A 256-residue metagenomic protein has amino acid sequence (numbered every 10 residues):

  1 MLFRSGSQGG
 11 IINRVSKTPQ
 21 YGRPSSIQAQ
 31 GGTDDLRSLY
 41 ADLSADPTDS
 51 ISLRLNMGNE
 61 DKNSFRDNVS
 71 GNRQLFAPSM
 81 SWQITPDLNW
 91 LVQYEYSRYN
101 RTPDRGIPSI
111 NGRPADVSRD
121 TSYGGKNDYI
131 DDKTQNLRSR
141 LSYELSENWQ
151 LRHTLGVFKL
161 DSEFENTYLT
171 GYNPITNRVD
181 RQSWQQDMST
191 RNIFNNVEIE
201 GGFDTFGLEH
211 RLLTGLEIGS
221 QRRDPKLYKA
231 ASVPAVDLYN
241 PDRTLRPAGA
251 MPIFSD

Functional and structural regions predicted by a protein language model:
R4-F76, I84-L88: Outer-membrane beta-barrel translocator/receptor signature
G22-D42, G207, L216-D256: Outer-membrane beta-barrel transmembrane domain signature of Gram-negative proteins, especially the mid-to-C-terminal
I27-G31, L55-N59, V92-R98, H153-K159 (+1 more regions): Transmembrane beta-barrel strands of outer-membrane/channel proteins
A41-A45, P78-W82, S139-Y143, N195-G201: Residues on the lipid-exposed face of transmembrane beta-strands in outer-membrane beta-barrel proteins
T48-S50, Q83-D87, S146-N148, D204-G207: Outer-membrane beta-barrel channels and translocator barrels
E60, S64, F76-E144, V157-T190 (+1 more regions): Acidic/polar loop-and-plug regions of large Gram-negative outer-membrane beta-barrel proteins
